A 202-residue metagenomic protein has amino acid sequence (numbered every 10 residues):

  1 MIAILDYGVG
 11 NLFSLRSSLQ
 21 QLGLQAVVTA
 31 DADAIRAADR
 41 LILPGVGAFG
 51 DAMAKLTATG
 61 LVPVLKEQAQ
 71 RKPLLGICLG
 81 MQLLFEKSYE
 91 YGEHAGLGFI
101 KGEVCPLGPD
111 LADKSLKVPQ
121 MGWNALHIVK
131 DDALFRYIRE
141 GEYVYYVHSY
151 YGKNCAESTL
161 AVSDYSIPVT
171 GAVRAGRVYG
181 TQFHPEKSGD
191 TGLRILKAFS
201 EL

Functional and structural regions predicted by a protein language model:
I2-L24, F183-K187: N-terminal beta1-alpha1 ligand-phosphate binding loop
A38: An anion/phosphate-binding loop that grips the pyrophosphate of nucleotide cofactors and donors
I42-P44: Structural motif
G47-Q120: Cysteine-nucleophile active-site neighborhood
K87-I167: Pocket-forming structural segment of enzyme catalytic cores
G141, R174-V178: Beta-strand-turn-beta hairpins that frame and shape the catalytic cleft of phosphate-ester-processing enzymes
P168-R174: Short, surface-exposed beta-strand/loop micro-motifs that present aromatic residues
T181-L202: Acyltransferase
